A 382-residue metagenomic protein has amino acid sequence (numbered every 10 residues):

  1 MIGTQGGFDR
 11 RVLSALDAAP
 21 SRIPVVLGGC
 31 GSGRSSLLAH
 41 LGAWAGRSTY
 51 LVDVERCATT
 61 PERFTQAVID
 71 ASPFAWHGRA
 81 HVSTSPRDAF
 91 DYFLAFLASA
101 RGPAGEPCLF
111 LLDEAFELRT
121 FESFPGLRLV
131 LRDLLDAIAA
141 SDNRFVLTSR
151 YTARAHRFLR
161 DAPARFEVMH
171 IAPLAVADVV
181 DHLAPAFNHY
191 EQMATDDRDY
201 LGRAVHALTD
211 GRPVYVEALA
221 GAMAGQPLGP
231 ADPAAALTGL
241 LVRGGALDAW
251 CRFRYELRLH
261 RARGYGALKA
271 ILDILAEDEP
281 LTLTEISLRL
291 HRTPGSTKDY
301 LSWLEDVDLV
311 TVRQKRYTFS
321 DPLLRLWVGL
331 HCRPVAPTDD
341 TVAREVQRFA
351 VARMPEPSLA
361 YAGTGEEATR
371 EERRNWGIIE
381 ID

Functional and structural regions predicted by a protein language model:
M1-L13: N-terminal pre-P-loop "Q-motif" helix
S21-A39: Walker A/P-loop nucleotide-binding motif
A43-A58: Conserved catalytic segments around the Walker B and adjacent sensor/switch elements of P-loop NTPase domains
T49, T59-H81: Conserved NTP-binding/hydrolysis module of P-loop NTPases
D88-A153, R157-D161: Conserved Walker B catalytic segment
A155-A207, P230: Helix-loop-helix "sensor" segment of P-loop NTPases
E217-S296, T341-V346: Winged-helix-like regulatory helical subdomains adjacent to P-loop NTPase cores
L324-A352: Short, amphipathic alpha-helical interaction segments positioned at domain boundaries
